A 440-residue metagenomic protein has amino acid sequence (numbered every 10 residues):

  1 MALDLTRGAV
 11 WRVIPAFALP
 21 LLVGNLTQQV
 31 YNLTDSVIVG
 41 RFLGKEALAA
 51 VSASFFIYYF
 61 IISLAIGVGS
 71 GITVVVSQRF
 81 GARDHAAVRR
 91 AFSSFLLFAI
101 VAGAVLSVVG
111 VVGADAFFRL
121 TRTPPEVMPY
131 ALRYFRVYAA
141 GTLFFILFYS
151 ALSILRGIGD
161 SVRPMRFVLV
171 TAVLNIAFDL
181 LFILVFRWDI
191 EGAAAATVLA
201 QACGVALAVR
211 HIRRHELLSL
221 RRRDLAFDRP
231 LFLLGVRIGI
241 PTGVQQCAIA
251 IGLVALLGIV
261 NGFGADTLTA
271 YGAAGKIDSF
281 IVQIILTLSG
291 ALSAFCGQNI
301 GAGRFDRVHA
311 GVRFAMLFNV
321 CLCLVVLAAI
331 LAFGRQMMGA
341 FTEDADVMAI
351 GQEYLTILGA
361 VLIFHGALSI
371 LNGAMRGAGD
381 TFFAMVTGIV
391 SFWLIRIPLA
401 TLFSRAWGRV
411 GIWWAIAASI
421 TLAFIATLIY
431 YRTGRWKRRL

Functional and structural regions predicted by a protein language model:
M1-A18, V76-L143, V185-I240, C296-V361 (+1 more regions): Short alpha-helical transmembrane segments in multi-pass integral membrane proteins
L5-F42, F56-G71, V75, I100-S107 (+4 more regions): N-terminal transmembrane alpha-helices
P15, L19, V30-Y31, V68 (+13 more regions): Residue-level signal for transmembrane alpha-helical positions in Major Facilitator Superfamily
A16-D35, V137, F148, T171 (+5 more regions): Transmembrane helical elements of multi-pass membrane transporters/channels
L21, N25, V37, V74 (+15 more regions): Transmembrane alpha-helix boundary and packing residues in multipass membrane permease domains and related
L26, V30-A49, F118-P125, L181-W188 (+5 more regions): Helix-terminus/linker motif at the lipid-water interface of multi-pass membrane proteins
L48-V108, F145-P164, L257, A270-G334 (+1 more regions): Small-residue-rich hydrophobic transmembrane alpha-helices
G69, Y138-R156, P164-A172, A193-A206 (+4 more regions): Short runs within selected transmembrane alpha-helices of multi-pass transporters and secretion channels
